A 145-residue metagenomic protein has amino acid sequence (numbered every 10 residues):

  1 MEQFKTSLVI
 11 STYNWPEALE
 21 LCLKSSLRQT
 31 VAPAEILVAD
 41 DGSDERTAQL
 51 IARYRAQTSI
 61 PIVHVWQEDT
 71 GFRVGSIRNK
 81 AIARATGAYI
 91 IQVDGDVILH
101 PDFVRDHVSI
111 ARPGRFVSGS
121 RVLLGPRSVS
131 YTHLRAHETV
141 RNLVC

Functional and structural regions predicted by a protein language model:
M1-S25: N-proximal low-complexity "stem/linker" segments adjacent to membrane-targeting elements
L23-K24, A48, G87, P101-R112: Short alpha-helix within the catalytic core of nucleotide-sugar-dependent glycosyltransferases
S25-W66: Acidic donor-binding segment of Leloir-type glycosyltransferases
E68-A85: Glycine-rich, basic loop-to-helix element that forms the pyrophosphate-binding segment of sugar-nucleotide handling
I90: Short aromatic/hydrophobic "clamp" motif used to bind/position activated sugar donors
D94-I98: The conserved acidic donor/metal-binding loop of glycosyltransferases
D102-L134: Conserved donor NDP-sugar-binding/catalytic core segment of glycosyltransferases
H133, V140-C145: Single conserved hydrophobic/aromatic residue that forms the stacking wall/gate of nucleotide- or nucleobase-binding
